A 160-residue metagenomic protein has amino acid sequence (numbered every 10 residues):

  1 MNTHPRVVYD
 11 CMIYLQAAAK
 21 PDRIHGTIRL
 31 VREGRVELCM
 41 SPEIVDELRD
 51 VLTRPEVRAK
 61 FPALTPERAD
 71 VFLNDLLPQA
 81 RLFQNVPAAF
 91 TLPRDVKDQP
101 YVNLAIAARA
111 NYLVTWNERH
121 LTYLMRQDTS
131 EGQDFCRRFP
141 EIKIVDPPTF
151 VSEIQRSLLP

Functional and structural regions predicted by a protein language model:
M1-M40: Short, well-structured N-terminal submotif of metal-dependent ribonuclease cores
M12-I13, E43, R119, T149: Alpha-helix/helix-capping structural signal
Y14-A17, P62, A88-R94: Short, flexible loop segments at the rims of nucleotide/cofactor-binding pockets, characterized by
P21-I24, R29, T53-R54, Q127-S130 (+1 more regions): Short, glycine/charged-enriched secondary-structure capping and boundary segments
L30, L104, C136: Hydrophobic/aromatic ligand-binding patch that stacks against planar heteroaromatic rings of cofactors or nucleotides
R32-R35, C39-P87: PIN-domain endoribonuclease scaffold, especially VapC-family toxins
L77-R119, Y123-R126: Active-site neighborhoods of divalent-metal-dependent phosphate/nucleic-acid chemistry enzymes
Q99, A108, Y112, R119-P160: Acidic, PIN/NYN-like endoribonuclease modules and their adjacent C-terminal/linker elements
